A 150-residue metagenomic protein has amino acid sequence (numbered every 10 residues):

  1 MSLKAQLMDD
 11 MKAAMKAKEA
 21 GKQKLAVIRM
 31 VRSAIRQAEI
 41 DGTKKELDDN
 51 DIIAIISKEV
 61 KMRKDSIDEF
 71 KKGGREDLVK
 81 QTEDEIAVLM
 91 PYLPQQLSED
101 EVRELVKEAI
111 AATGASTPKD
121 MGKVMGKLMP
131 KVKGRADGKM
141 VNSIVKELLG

Functional and structural regions predicted by a protein language model:
M1-G150: Charged, compositionally biased, marginally structured helical/coil segments
